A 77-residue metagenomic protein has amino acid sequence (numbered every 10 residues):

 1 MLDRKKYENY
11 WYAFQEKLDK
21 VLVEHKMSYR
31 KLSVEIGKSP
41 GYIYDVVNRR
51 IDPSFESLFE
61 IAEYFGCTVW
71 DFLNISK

Functional and structural regions predicted by a protein language model:
M1-M27: A short, Lys/Arg-rich alpha-helix, primarily the initiator
E24, E35, Y64: Residues within the alpha-helical elements of helix-turn-helix
K31, Y42, D71: Residues in the helix-turn-helix
L32-S33, I61: Short alpha-helical "recognition helix" segments of helix-turn-helix
G37-P53: Recognition helix of helix-turn-helix/homeodomain-like DNA-binding domains that insert into the DNA major groove
V47, F65, L73-S76: DNA major-groove recognition helix of helix-turn-helix
E56-D71: DNA major-groove recognition helix of helix-turn-helix/homeodomain DNA-binding modules
